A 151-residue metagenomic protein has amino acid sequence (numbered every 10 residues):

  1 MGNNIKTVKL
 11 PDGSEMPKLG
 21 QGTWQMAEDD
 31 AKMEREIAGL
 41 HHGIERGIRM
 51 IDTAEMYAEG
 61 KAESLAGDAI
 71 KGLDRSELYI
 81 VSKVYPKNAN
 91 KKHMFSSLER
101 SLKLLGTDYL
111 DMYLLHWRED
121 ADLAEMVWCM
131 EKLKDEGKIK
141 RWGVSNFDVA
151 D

Functional and structural regions predicted by a protein language model:
M1-L78, D108: N-terminal binding-site loop/beta-alpha segment at the start of enzyme catalytic domains that lines or forms
V8, I37, V81-V84, V127 (+2 more regions): Extended aliphatic helical segments
G20-W24, A54, V81-K83, Y113-H116 (+1 more regions): A cross-family glycoside hydrolase active-site/sugar-binding cleft signature
A27-A31, N88-D151: Glycine/proline-rich, positively charged, aromatic-decorated active-site loop/lid region on the catalytic face
H41, S64-D68, S82, S96-E99 (+1 more regions): N-terminal, well-ordered alpha-helical segments
Y57, Y85-K87: Active-site beta-alpha loop architecture of Rossmann-like, nucleotide-cofactor-dependent enzymes
E77-Y79, K140-R141: Proline-centered loop/turn at the N-terminus of a beta-strand
